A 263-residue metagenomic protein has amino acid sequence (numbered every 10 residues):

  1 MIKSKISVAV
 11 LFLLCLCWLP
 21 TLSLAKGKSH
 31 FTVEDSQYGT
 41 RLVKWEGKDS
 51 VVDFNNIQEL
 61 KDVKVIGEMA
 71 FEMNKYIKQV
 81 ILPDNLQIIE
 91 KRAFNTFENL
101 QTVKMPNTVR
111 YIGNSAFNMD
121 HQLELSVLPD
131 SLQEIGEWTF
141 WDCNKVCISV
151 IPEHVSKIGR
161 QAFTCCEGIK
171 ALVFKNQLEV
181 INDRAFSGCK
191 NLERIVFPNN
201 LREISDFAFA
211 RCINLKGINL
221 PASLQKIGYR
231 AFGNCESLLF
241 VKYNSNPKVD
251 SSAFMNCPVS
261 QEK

Functional and structural regions predicted by a protein language model:
M1-L11: Bacterial N-terminal signal peptides that target proteins for export
V10-P20: Bacterial N-terminal signal peptides
W18, W138-W141: Tryptophan (W) side chains
S23-G27: Boundary at the C-terminal end of the N-terminal hydrophobic targeting segment
K28-Q37, G47-V65, K75-I88, E98-Y111 (+7 more regions): Structural signature of tandem-repeat unit edges
G67-A70, E90-A93, G113-A116, G136-T139 (+5 more regions): Consensus positions within tandem repeat domains that build extended binding/scaffold surfaces
